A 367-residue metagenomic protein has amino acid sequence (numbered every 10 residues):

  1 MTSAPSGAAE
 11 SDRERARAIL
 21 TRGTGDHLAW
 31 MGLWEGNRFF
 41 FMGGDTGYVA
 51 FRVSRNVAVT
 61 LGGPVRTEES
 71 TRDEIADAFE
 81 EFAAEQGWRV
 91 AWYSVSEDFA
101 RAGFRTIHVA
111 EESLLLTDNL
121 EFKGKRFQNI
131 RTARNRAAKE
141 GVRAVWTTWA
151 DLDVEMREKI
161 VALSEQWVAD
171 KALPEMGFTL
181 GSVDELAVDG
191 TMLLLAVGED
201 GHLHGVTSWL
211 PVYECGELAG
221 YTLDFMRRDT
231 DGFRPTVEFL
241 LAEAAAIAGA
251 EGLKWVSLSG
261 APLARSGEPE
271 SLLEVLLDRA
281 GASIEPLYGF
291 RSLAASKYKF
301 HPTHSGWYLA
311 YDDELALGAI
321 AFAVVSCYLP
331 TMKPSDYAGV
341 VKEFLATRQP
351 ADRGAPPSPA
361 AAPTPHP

Functional and structural regions predicted by a protein language model:
S3-V57, A91-I107, D118-T132, G141-L273 (+2 more regions): A conserved beta-strand-loop-helix scaffold within acyl/acetyltransferase catalytic domains
V57-G63: Short, aliphatic-rich beta-strand segments
G63-R66, R89, D231, A282: The substrate-binding groove and active-site-proximal loops of carbohydrate-active enzymes, especially glycoside
A84-V90: Short active-site oxyanion
A280-P286: Active-site rim elements
P359-P367: Long, low-complexity, intrinsically disordered segments
